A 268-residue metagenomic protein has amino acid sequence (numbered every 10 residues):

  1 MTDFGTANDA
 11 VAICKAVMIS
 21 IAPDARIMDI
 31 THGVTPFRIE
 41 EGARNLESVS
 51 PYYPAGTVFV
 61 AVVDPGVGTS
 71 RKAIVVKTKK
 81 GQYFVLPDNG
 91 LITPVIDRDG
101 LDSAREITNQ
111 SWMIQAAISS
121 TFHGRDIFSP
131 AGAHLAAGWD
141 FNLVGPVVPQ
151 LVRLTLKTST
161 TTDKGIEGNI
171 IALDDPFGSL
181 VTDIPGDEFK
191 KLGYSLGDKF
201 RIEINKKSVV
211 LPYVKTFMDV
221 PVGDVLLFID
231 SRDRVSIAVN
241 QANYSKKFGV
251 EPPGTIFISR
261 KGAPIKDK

Functional and structural regions predicted by a protein language model:
M1-G33: N-terminal glycine-rich anion-binding loop in soluble enzyme alpha/beta folds
D3, A131, N240: A residue-level signal for conserved active-site and pocket-lining positions in enzyme catalytic cores
F4-N8, G66-T69, Y244-K247: Short acidic, Gly/Ser-rich segments with clustered Asp/Glu that frequently serve as metal-coordination loops in enzyme
D9, I21-I27, R38-R44, Y53-V62 (+1 more regions): Active-site histidine-anchored catalytic micro-motif
I13-V17, N45-S48, P94, P130-H134: Alpha-helical scaffold segments in soluble metabolic enzymes
A116-E188, L192-Y194: Anionic-ligand-binding alpha/beta catalytic cores of soluble enzymes and soluble regulatory domains that recognize
V181-G249: A conserved acidic, glycine/proline-rich C-terminal tail/linker
N243, P253-P264: Pepsin/retropepsin-fold aspartyl endopeptidases
